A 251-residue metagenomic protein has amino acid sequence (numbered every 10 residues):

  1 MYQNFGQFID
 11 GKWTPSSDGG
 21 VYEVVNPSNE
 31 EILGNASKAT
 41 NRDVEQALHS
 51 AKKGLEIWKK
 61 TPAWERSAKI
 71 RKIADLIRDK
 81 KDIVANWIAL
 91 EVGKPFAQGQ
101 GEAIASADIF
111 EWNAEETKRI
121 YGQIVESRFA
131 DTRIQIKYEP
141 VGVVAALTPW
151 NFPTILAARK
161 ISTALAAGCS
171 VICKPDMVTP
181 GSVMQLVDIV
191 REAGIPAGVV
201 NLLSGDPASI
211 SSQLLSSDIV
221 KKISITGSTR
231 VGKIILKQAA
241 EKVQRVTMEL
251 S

Functional and structural regions predicted by a protein language model:
M1-N35, A68, K72, G122-L147 (+1 more regions): Terminal low-complexity tails and localization/encapsulation signals of metabolic enzymes
Q7-I9, E23-N26, N35-Q46, G194-V199 (+1 more regions): Histidine- and aromatic-rich ligand-binding microenvironments
F8, L55-K59, I77, L165 (+1 more regions): Hydrophobic residues in alpha-helical segments
V25, R42, Q46, T61 (+6 more regions): An amphipathic alpha-helix/helix-turn recognition signal
E31-Y121, D131: Glycine-rich loop-to-alpha-helix module at the N-terminal edge of alpha/beta enzyme cores
G122-S251: Rossmann-like NAD(P) dinucleotide-binding subdomain of oxidoreductase/dehydrogenase enzymes
